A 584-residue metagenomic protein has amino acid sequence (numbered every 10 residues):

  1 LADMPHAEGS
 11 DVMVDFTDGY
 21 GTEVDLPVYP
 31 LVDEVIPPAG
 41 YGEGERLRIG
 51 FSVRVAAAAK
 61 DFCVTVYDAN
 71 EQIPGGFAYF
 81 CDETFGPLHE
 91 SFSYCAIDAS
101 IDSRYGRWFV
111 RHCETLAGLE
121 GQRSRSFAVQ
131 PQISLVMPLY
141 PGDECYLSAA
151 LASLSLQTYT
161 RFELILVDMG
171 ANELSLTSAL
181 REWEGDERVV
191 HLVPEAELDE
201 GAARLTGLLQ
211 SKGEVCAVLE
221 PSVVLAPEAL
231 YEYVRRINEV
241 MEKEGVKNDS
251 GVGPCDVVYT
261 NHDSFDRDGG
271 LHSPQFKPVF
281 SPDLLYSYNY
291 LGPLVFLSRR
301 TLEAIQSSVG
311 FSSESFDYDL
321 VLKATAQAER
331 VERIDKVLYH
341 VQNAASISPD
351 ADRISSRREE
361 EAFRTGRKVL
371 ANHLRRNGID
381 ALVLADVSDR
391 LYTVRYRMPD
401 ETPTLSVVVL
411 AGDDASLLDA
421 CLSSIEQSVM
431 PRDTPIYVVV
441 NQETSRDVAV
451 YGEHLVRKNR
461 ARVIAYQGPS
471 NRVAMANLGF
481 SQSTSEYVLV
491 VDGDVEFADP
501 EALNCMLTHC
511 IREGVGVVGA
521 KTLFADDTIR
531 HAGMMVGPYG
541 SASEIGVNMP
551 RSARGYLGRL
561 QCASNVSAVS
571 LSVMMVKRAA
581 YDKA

Functional and structural regions predicted by a protein language model:
D61, Y67-Q132, A345-L405, G412-L417 (+3 more regions): Non-catalytic membrane-proximal stalk/linker segments that position and tether the catalytic domains
Q132-V136, E163, D319, T404-V408 (+1 more regions): Cell-envelope/extracellular polymer assembly enzymes that use nucleotide-activated donors
A152-R161, S423-D433: Short, acidic, metal-binding catalytic loop of nucleotide-sugar glycosyltransferases
E195-S211, Y466-S483: Glycine-rich, basic loop-to-helix element that forms the pyrophosphate-binding segment of sugar-nucleotide handling
L209, L271-F296, V473-A474, S481 (+1 more regions): A recurrent flexible, glycine/aromatic-enriched loop bordering the glycosyltransferase active site that acts as
C216, V488: Short aromatic/hydrophobic "clamp" motif used to bind/position activated sugar donors
L230-H272, D499-Y539: Conserved donor NDP-sugar-binding/catalytic core segment of glycosyltransferases
L322-V341, A371-L384: Catalytic donor-sugar/metal-binding loop of nucleotide-sugar-dependent glycosyltransferases
